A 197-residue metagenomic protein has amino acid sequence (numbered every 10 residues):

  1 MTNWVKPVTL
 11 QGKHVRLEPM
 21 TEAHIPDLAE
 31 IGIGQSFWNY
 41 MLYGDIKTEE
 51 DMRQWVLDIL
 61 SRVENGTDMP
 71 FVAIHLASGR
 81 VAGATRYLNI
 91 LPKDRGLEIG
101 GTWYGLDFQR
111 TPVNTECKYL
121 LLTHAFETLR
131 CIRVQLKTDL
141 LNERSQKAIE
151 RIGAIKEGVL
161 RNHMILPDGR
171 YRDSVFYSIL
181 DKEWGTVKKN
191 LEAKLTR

Functional and structural regions predicted by a protein language model:
M1-T111, H124, R170-R197: GNAT-family acyltransferases
R110-H124, K147: Conserved acetyl-CoA-binding loop-helix of GNAT-fold acetyltransferases
E127-K137: Conserved GNAT acetyl-CoA-binding A-motif
L136-Q146: Conserved beta-strand-loop-alpha-helix junction that forms the acyl-donor binding cleft
K137, I155-G169: Conserved catalytic-core motifs of GNAT/GCN5-like acyltransferases
